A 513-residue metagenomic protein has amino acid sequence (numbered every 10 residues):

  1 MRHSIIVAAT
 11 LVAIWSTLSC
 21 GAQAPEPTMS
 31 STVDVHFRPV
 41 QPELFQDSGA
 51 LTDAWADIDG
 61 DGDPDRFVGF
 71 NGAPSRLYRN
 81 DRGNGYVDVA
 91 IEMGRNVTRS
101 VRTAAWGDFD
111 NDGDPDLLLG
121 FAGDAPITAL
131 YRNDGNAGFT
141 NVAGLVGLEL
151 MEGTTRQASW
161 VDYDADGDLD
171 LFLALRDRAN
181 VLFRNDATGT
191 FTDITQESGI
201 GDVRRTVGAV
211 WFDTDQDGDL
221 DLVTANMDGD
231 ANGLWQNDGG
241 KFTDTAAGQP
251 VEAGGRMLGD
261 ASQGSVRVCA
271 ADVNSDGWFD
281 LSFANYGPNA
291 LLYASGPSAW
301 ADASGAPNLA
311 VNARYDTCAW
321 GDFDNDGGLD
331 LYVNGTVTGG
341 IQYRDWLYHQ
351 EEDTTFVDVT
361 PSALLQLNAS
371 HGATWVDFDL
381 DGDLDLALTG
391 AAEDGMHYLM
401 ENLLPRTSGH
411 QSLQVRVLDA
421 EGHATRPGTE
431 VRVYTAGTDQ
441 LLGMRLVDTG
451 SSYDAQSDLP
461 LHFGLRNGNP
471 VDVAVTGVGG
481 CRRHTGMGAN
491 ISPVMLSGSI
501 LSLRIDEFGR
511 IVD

Functional and structural regions predicted by a protein language model:
A24-S48, R79-R99, R132-G153, R184-R204 (+6 more regions): Blade-edge motifs of beta-propeller repeat domains
P42-F45, T338, T355, P361-Q366 (+2 more regions): Gly/Ser/Thr/Pro-enriched helix-cap/hinge segments flanking short amphipathic alpha-helices
E43-N71: Beta-strand-rich domains and repeat architectures in extracellular enzymes and scaffolds, especially beta-propellers
L51-G60, R102-N111, T155-A165, V207-Q216 (+3 more regions): Beta-propeller blade termini
D63-F70, L117-A122, L171-L175, L222-N226 (+4 more regions): Hydrophobic beta-strand segments that make up the repeating blades of beta-propeller and related beta-repeat
A73, G123-A125, R178, D228-D230 (+3 more regions): Short glycine/acidic-enriched loop and turn motifs that connect beta-strands
R76-Y78, T128-Y131, V181-F183, G233-W235 (+3 more regions): A short loop-to-beta-strand structural motif that recurs across blades of beta-propeller domains
L150-D186, D193-W235, G239, D244-G248 (+2 more regions): Solenoidal tandem-repeat scaffolds enriched in leucines and small polar residues
